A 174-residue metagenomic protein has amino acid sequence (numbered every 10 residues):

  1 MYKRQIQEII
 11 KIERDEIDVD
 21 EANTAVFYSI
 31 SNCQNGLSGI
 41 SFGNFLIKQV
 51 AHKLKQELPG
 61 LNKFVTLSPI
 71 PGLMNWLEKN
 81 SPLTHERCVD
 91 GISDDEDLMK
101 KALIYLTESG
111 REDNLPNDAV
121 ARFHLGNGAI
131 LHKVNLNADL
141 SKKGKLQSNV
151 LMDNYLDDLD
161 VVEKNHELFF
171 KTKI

Functional and structural regions predicted by a protein language model:
K3-I174: Extended, composition-driven regions rather than compact fold-specific motifs
